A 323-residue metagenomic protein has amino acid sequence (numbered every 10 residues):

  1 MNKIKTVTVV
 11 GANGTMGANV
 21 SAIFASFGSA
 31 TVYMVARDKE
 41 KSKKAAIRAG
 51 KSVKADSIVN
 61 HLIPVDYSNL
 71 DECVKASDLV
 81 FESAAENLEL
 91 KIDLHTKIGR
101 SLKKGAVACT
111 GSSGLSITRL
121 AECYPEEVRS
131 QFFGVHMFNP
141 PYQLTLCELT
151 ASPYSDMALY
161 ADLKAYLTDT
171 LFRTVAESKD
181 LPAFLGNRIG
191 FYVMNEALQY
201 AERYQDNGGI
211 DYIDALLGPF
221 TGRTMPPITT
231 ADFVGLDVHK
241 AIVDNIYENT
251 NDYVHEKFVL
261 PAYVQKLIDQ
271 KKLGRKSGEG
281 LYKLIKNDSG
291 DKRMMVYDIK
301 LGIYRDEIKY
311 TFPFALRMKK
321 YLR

Functional and structural regions predicted by a protein language model:
M1-R323: N-terminal glycine-rich phosphate-binding loop for ADP-containing cofactors
